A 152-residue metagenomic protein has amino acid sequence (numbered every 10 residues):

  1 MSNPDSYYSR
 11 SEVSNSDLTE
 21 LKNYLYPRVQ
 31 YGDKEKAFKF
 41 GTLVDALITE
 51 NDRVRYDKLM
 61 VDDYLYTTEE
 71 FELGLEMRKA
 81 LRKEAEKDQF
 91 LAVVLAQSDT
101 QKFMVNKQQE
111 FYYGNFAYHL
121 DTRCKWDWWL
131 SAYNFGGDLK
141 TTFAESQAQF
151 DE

Functional and structural regions predicted by a protein language model:
M1-K125: Metal-dependent nuclease catalytic cores that hydrolyze phosphodiester bonds in DNA/RNA, characterized by
M104, E110-E152: Non-catalytic protein-protein interaction segments used by genome-maintenance enzymes to assemble and couple activities
